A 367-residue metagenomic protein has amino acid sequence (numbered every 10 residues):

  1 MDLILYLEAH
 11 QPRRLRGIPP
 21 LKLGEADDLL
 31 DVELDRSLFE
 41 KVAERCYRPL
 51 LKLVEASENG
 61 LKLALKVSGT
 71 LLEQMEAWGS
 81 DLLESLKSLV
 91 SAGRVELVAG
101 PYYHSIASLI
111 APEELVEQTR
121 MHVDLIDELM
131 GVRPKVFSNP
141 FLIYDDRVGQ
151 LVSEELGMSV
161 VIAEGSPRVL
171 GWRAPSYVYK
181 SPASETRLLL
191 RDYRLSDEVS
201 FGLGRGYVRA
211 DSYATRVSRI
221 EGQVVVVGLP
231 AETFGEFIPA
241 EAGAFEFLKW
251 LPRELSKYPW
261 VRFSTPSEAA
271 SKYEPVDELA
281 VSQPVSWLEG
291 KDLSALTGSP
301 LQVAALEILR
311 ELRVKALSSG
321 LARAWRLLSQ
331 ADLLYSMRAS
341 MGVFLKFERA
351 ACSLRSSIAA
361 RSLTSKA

Functional and structural regions predicted by a protein language model:
D2-L7, R13-A111, K135-S138, S159-E164 (+1 more regions): Short, well-structured secondary-structure segments
D2-R45, Y177-T186, L190-Y193, G204-R205 (+1 more regions): Active-site and substrate-binding clefts of carbohydrate-active enzymes
H10-P12, G69-E73, Y102-S105, L142-D145 (+5 more regions): Short, solvent-exposed loop/turn segments at secondary-structure junctions
Y47-V54, L83-K87, V116-I126, G149 (+4 more regions): Generic structural signal for well-ordered alpha-helices, preferentially at hydrophobic/aromatic core positions
P49-L50, A77-V90, V169-S181, V208-V217: Alpha-helical scaffolding within the catalytic cores of extracellular/periplasmic polymer-degrading hydrolases
I106, S166-L170, L189-Y207: Positively charged, amphipathic and often flexible ligand-engagement surfaces
P112-F141, T215-G228: CE4/NodB-like, metal-dependent polysaccharide N-deacetylase domain that modifies extracellular/periplasmic N-acetylated
S153-G171: His/Asp/Glu-enriched short active-site or ligand-binding loop at hydrolase and phosphoryl-transfer sites
